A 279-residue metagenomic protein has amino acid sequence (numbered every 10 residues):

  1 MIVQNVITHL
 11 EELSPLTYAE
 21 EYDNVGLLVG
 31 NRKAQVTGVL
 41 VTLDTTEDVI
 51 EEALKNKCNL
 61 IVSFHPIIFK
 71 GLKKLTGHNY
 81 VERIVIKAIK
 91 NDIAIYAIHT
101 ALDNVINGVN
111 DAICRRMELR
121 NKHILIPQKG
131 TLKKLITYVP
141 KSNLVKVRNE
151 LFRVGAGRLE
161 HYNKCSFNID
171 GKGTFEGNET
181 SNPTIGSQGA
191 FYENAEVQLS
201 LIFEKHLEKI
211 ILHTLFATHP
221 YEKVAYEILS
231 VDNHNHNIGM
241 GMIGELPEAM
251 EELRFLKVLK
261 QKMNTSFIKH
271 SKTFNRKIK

Functional and structural regions predicted by a protein language model:
M1-K279: Hydrophobic structural segments
